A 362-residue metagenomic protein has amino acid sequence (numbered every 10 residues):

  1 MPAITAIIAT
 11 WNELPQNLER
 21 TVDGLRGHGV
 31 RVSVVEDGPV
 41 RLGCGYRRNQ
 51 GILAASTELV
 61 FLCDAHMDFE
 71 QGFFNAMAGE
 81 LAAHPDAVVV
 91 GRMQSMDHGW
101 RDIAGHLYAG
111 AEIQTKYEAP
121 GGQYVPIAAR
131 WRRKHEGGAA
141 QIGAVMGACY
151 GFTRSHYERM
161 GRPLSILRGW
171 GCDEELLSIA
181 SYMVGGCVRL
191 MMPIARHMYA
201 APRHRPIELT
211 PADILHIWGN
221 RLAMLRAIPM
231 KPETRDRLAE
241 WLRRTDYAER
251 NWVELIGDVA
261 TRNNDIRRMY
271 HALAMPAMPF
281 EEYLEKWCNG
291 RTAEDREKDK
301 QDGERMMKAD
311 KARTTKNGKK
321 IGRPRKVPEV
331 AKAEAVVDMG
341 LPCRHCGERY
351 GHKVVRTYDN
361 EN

Functional and structural regions predicted by a protein language model:
R20-V32: Short, acidic, metal-binding catalytic loop of nucleotide-sugar glycosyltransferases
P39-A55: Glycine-rich, basic loop-to-helix element that forms the pyrophosphate-binding segment of sugar-nucleotide handling
V60: Short aromatic/hydrophobic "clamp" motif used to bind/position activated sugar donors
D64-D68: The conserved acidic donor/metal-binding loop of glycosyltransferases
G72-A119: Conserved donor NDP-sugar-binding/catalytic core segment of glycosyltransferases
V125, A129-G151, A212: A recurrent flexible, glycine/aromatic-enriched loop bordering the glycosyltransferase active site that acts as
M146-G147, L209-R305, K332-E334: Terminal low-complexity segments of carbohydrate-biosynthetic enzymes
A148-Y150, S155-G161, L167-M192: A short, conserved alpha-helix in the catalytic core of glycosyltransferases
